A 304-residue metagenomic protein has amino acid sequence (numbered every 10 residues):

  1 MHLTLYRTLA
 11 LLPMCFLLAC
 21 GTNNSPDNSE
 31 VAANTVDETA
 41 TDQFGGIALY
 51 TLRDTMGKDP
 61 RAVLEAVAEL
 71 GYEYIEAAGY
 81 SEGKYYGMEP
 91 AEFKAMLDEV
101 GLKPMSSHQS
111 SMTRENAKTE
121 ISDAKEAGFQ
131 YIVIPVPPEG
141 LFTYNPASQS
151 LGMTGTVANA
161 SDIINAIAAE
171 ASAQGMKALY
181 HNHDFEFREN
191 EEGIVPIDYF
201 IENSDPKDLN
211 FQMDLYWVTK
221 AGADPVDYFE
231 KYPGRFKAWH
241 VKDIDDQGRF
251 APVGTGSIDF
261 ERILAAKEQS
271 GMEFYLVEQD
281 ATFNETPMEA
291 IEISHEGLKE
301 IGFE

Functional and structural regions predicted by a protein language model:
M1-L9: Bacterial N-terminal signal peptides that target proteins for export
L3, G21-L49, M56-L70, I201-M213 (+1 more regions): Histidine-acidic metal/acid-base catalytic patches
T8-L17: Bacterial N-terminal signal peptides
C20-Y131, P138, F303-E304: N-terminal pre-domain/capping segments
L52-K58, A78-E89, H108-A117, G140-F142 (+4 more regions): Acidic-and-aromatic substrate-binding clefts and catalytic sites of carbohydrate-active enzymes
E76, S106, V133, L179 (+3 more regions): Conserved beta-strand positions in the central sheet of alpha/beta enzyme cores
Y85-P104, Y144-I163, M176, E289-S294: Short acidic, glycine/proline-enriched helix-loop-strand junctions
R114-N210: Active-site acidic/histidine proton-transfer and metal-coordination neighborhood in alpha/beta enzyme cores
